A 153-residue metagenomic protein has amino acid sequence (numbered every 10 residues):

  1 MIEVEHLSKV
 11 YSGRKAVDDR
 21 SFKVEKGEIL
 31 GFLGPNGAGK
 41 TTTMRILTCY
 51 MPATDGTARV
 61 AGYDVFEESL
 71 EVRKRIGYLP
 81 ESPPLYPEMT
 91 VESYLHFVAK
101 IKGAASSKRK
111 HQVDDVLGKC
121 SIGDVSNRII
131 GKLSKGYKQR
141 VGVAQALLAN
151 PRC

Functional and structural regions predicted by a protein language model:
P35-G39: Walker A (P-loop) phosphate-binding loop of ABC-type ATPase nucleotide-binding domains
T48: Helix-to-loop junction immediately C-terminal to a conserved catalytic motif
G56-E67, V72, I76: Conserved ABC transporter NBD signature motif
H96, K100, S107-V125: Conserved ABC ATPase "signature" region
V143: Hydrophobic anchor residue at the start of the ABC signature
L148-R152: A short, proline-enriched helix->beta-strand linker immediately N-terminal to the Walker B motif in ABC-type P-loop
